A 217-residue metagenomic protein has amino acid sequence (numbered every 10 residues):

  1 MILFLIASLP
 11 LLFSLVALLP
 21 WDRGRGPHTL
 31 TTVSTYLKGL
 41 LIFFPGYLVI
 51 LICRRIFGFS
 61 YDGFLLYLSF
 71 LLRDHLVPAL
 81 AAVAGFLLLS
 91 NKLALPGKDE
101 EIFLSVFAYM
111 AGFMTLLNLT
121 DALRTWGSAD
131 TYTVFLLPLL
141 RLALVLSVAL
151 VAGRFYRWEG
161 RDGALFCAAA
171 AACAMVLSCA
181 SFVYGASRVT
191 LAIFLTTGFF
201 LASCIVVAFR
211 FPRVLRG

Functional and structural regions predicted by a protein language model:
M1-G217: Hydrophobic alpha-helical segments at protein termini of multi-pass membrane proteins
